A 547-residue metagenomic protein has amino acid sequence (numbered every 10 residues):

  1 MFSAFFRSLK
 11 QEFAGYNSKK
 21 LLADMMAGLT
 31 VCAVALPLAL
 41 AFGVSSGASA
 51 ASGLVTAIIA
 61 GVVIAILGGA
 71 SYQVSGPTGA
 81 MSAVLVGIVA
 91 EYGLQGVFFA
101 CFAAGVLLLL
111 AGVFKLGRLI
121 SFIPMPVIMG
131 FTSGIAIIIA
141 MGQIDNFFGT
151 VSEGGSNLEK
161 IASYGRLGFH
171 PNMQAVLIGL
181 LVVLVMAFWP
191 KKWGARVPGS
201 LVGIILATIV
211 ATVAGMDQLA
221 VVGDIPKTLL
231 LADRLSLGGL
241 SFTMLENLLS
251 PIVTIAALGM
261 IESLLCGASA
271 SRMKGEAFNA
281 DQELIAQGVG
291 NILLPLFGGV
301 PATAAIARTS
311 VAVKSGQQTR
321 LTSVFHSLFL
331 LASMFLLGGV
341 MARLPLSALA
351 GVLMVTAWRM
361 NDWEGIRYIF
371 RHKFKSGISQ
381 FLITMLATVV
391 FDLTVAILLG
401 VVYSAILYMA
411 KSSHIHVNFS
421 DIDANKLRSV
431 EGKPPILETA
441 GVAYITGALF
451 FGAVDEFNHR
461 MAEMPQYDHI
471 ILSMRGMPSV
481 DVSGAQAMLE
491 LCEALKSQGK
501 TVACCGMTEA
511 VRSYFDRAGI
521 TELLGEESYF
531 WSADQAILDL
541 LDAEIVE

Functional and structural regions predicted by a protein language model:
M1-D423: Transmembrane helical cores of multi-pass ion-transport proteins
V74, C504, Y529: Conserved SAM-binding loop
I135, M474, W531: Residues that line or immediately flank small-molecule/substrate-binding pockets and catalytic motifs
K227, L231, G447, S532: Active-site donor-binding loop signature of nucleotide-sugar glycosyltransferases
L328, V511-R512, W531: Short secondary-structure capping/turn micro-motifs that flank functional sites
R359-L523, L541-E547: The feature marks cytosolic C-terminal regulatory regions of anion transporters and related permeases
L524-D539: Short acidic-hydrophobic, aromatic-tinged amphipathic segments that line or gate anion-handling sites
